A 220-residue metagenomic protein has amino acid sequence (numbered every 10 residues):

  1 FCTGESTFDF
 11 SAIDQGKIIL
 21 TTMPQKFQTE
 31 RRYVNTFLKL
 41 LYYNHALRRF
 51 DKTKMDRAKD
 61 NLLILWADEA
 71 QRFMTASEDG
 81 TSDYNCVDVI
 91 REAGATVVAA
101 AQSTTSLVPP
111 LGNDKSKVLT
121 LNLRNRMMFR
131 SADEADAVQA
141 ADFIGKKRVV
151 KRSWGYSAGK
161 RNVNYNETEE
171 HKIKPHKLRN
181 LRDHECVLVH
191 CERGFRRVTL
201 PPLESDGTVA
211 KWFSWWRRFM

Functional and structural regions predicted by a protein language model:
F1-A95, I173-R197, G207, K211-M220: P-loop NTPase motor domains
D9-S11, Y84-V87, L107-M220: P-loop NTPase motor core of the ASCE superfamily
L20, V97-A99, M128: Structural recognition of the beta-strand scaffold that forms the well-ordered cores of secreted hydrolase catalytic
E30-N35, G94-A99, G155-G159, Y165-T168: A generic short-segment signal for beta-strand/edge and adjacent turn/coil regions
V98-A101, T120-L121: Catalytic or ion-translocation cores adjacent to nucleophile or general acid/base/metal-coordination motifs in diverse
Q102-S106: Conserved H-loop
